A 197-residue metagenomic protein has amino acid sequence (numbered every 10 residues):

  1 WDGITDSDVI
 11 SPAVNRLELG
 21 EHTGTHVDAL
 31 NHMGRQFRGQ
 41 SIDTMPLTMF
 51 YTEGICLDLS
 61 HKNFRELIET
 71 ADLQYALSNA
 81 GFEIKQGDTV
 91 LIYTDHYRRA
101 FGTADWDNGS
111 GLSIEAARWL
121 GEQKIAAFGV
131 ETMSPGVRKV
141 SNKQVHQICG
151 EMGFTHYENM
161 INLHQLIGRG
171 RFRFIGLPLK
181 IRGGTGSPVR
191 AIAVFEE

Functional and structural regions predicted by a protein language model:
W1-E197: Active-/binding-site microenvironments in catalytic and ligand-binding cores
